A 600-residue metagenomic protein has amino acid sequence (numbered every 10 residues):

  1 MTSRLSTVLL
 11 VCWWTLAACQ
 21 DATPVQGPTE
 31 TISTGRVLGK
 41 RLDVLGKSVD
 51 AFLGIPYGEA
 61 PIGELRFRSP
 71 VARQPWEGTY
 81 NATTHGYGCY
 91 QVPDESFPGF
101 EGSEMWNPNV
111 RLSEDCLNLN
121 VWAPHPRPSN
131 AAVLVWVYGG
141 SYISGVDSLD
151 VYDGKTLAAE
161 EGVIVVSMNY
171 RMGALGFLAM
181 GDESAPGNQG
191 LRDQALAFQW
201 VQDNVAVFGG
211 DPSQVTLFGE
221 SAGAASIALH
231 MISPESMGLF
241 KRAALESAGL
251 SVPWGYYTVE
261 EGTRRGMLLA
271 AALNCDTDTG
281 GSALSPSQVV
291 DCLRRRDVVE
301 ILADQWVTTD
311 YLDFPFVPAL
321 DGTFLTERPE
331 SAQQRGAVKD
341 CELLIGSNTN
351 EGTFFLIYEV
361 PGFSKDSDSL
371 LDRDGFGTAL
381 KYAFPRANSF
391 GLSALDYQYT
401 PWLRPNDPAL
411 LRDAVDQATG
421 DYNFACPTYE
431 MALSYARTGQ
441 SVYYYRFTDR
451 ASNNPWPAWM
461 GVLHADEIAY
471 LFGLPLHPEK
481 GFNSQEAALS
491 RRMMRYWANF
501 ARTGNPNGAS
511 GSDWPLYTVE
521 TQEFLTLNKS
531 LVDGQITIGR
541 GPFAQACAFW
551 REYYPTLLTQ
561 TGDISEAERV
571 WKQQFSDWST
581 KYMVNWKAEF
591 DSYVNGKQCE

Functional and structural regions predicted by a protein language model:
R4-S6, C12, F100-S287, T323-T326 (+2 more regions): Serine-hydrolase-like catalytic core of hydrolytic proteins
W13-L191, P212, L312, P475 (+12 more regions): Non-catalytic accessory segments of hydrolases
D50, E114-L117, R192-A195, Q199 (+6 more regions): A structural signal for well-ordered alpha-helical segments within the folded catalytic domains of diverse enzymes
Y57, V71, W76, L293 (+2 more regions): Bulky hydrophobic/aromatic "packing anchor" residues in well-ordered structure
R171-A174, F218-A222, Y445-N454, S512-E520 (+1 more regions): Short, solvent-exposed turn/loop segments enriched in Gly/Ser/Thr/Pro and often Arg
S213-V215, N274-C292, D304, D407 (+2 more regions): Surface-exposed patches in mature extracellular/periplasmic domains of secreted proteins
S251, C292-A487, Y496, T503 (+1 more regions): Substrate-gating cap/lid region and adjacent catalytic-acid/histidine neighborhood within extracellular/lumenal
V338-F390, G534-Q598: C-terminal, loop-rich substrate-recognition/catalytic regions characterized by aromatic stacking residues
